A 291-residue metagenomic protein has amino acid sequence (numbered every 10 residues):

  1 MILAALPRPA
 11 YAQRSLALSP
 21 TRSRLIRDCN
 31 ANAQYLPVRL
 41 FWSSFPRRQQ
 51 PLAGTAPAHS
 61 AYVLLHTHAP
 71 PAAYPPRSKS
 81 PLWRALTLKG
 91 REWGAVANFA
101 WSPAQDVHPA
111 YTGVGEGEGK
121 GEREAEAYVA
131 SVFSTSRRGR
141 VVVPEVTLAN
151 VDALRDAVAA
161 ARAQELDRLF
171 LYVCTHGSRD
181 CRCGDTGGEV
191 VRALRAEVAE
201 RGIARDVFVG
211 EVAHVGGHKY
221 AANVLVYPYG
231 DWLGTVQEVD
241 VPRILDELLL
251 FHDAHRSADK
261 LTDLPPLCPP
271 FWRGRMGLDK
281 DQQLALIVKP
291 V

Functional and structural regions predicted by a protein language model:
I2-V291: Histidine/cysteine-enriched polar flanking segments
